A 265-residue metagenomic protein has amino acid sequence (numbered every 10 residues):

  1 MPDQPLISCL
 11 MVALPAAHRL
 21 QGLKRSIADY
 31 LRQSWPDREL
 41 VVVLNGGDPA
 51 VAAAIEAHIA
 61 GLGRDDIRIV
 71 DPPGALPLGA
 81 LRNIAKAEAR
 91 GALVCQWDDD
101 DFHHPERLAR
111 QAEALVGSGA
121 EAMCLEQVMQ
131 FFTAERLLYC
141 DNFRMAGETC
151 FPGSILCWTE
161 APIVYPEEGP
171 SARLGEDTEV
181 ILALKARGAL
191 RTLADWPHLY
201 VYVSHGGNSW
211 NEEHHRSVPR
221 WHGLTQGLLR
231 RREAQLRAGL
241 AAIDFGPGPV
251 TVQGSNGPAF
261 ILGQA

Functional and structural regions predicted by a protein language model:
R25-D37: Short, acidic, metal-binding catalytic loop of nucleotide-sugar glycosyltransferases
D37-P49, R68-P73: Short beta-strand/loop segment that forms part of the nucleotide-sugar
P72-A89: Glycine-rich, basic loop-to-helix element that forms the pyrophosphate-binding segment of sugar-nucleotide handling
R90-A92, T149-Y165: Conserved nucleotide-sugar donor-binding and metal-coordinating catalytic region shared by glycosyltransferases
G91-H103: Short beta-strand-to-loop acidic/aromatic patch adjacent to the donor-nucleotide binding site
E106-L137: Conserved donor NDP-sugar-binding/catalytic core segment of glycosyltransferases
Q130, A194-G227: Active-site donor/metal-binding and catalytic loop motifs of nucleotide-sugar-dependent glycosylation enzymes
R173-V180: Acidic donor-binding loop at a coil-to-helix junction in glycosyltransferase catalytic cores that engages
